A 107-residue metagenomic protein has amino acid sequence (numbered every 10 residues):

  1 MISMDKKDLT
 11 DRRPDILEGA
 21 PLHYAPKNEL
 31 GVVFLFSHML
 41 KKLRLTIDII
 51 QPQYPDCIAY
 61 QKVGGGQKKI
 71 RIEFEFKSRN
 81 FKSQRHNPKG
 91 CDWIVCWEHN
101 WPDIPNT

Functional and structural regions predicted by a protein language model:
I2-Q53, Y60-V63: Acidic-basic catalytic patches of nuclease active cores, encompassing PD-(D/E)XK and other metal-cofactor nuclease
K42-R44, D92, T107: Structural alpha-beta junctions
I50, E73-E75, C96-E98: Short His-Asn-centered micro-motif
D56, R79-F81, P102: Short, well-ordered alpha-helical microsegments
I58-R71, N87-K89: Active-site beta-strand-loop-beta-strand hairpin of nuclease catalytic cores that positions key catalytic residues
E73-S83: Short beta-strand-loop-alpha-helix junction that forms the active-site gateway of nucleic-acid-processing nucleases
S83-H99: Short secondary-structure subsegments characteristic of cysteine-rich extracellular domains
W101-T107: Domain-level recognition of nuclease-like catalytic cores that cleave nucleotide substrates
